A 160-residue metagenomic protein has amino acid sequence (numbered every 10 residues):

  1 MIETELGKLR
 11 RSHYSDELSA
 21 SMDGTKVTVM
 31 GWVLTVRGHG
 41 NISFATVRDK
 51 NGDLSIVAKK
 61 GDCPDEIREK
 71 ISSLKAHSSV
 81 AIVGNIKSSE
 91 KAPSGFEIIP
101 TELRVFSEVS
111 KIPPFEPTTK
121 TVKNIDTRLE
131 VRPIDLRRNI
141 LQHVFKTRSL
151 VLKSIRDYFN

Functional and structural regions predicted by a protein language model:
M1-N160: Class II aminoacyl-tRNA synthetase catalytic cores and aaRS-like
